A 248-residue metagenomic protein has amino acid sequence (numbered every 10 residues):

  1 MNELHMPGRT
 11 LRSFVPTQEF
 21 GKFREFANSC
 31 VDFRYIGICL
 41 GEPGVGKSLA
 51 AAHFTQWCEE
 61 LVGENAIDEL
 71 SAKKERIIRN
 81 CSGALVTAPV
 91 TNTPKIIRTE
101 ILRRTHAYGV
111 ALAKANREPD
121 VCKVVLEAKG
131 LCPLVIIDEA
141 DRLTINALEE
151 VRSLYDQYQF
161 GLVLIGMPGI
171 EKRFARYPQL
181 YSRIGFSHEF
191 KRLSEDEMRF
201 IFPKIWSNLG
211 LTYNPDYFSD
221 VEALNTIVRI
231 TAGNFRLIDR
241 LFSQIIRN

Functional and structural regions predicted by a protein language model:
M1-Y35, H53, W57-S82: A short, basic N-terminal segment
N2-F14, E25, S48, C81-S82 (+2 more regions): C-terminal alpha-helical "lid" subdomain
R34, R79-G83, Y158-F160, Y181-F186: Short glycine-/polar-rich loops that comprise or flank the Walker A/P-loop and associated switch/sensor motifs
C39: Hydrophobic anchor at the beta1->P-loop junction of P-loop NTPases
G44: Walker A (P-loop) phosphate-binding loop of P-loop NTPases
K47-S48, P94-K95, I170-A175, D196-R199: Switch/connector loops and helix/strand junctions flanking conserved nucleotide-binding motifs in nucleotide-processing
I78, P89-L154, G161, L193-K204 (+2 more regions): Mid-core helix/loop region of P-loop NTP-binding domains shared across ATPases and GTPases
L154-P178, H188-K191: Sensor-1/coupling segment of RecA-like P-loop NTPase cores
